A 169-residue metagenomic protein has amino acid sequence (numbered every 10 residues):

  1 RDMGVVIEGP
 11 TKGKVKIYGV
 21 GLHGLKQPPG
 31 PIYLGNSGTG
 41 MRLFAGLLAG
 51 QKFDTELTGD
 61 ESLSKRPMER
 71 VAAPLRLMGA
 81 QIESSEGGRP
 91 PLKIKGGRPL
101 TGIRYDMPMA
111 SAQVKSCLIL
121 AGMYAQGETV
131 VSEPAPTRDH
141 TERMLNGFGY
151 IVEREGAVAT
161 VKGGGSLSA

Functional and structural regions predicted by a protein language model:
R1-A169: Structural preference for solvent-exposed beta-strand-turn elements and adjacent flexible terminal/loop segments within
